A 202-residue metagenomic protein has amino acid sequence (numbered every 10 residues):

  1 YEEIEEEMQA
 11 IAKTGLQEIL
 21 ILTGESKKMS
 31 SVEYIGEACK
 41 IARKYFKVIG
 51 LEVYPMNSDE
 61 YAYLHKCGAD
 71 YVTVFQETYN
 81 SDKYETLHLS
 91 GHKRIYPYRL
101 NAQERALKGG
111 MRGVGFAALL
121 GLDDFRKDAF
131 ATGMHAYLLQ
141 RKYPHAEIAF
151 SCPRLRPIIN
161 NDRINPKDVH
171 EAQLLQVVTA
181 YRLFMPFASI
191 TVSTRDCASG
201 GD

Functional and structural regions predicted by a protein language model:
Y1-E7, I11-A106, R112-F116, P144-S151: Core AdoMet radical
Y1-I4, D196-D202: Proteins with a high burden of low-complexity, intrinsically disordered sequence enriched in S/T/G/P/A and R, requiring
E18, T23, Y45, P97-N161 (+1 more regions): Conserved C-terminal portion of the radical SAM core fold that forms the substrate/S-adenosylmethionine-binding
K28-M29, S81, L122-D124, P157-N161 (+1 more regions): Flexible loop/turn segments at secondary-structure boundaries
Y34-I35, K66, L87-H88, R126-F130 (+1 more regions): Short amphipathic alpha-helical patches
L51-M56, V192-A198: Glycine-rich beta-to-alpha transition loops that act as phosphate-gripper elements at the mouths of alpha/beta enzyme
P166-H170: Short, contiguous acidic/charged loop-to-helix segments that flank catalytic cores in large enzymes
